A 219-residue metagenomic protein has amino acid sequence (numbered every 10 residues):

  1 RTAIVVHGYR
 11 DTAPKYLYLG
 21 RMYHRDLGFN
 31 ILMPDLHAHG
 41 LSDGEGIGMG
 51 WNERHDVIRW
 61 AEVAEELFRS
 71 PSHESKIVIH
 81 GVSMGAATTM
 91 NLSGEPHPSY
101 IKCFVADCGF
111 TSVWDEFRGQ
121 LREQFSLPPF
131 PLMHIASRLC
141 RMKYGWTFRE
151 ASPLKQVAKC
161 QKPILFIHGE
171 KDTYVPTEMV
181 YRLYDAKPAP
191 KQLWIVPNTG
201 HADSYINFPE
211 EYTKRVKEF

Functional and structural regions predicted by a protein language model:
Y9-Y23: The serine-hydrolase catalytic nucleophile loop
L19, P153, K162, P176-D185: Short alpha-helix in the alpha/beta-hydrolase fold that links the catalytic acid
G20, H24-D43: Conserved alpha/beta-hydrolase
I47-F68: Alpha/beta-hydrolase active-site loop
N91-R149, K155: Hydrolase active-site cap/lid region
K159-Q161, F166-H168, D172: Short beta-strand/loop motif that positions the catalytic acidic residue of the alpha/beta-hydrolase fold
Y184-A202: Catalytic histidine neighborhood in serine/cysteine hydrolases with alpha/beta-hydrolase-type architecture
T199-T213: Catalytic histidine-centered segment of alpha/beta-hydrolase-like enzymes
